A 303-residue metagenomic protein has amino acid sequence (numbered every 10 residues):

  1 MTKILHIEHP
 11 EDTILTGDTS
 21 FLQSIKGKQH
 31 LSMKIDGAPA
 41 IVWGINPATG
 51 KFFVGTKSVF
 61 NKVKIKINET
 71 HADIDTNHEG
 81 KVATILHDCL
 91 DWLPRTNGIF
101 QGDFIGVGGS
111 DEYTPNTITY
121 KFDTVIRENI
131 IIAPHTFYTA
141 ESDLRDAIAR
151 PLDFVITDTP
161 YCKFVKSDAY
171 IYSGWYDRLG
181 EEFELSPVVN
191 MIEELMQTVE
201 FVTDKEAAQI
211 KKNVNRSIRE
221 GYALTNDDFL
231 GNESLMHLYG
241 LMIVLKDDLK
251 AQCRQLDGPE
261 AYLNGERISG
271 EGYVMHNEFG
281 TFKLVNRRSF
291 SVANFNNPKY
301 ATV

Functional and structural regions predicted by a protein language model:
M1-P39, P47, K51-E112, K212-P259 (+1 more regions): Active-site-proximal "nucleotidyltransferase
K28, A38-A40, N129, S269-Y273: Short, surface-exposed beta-edge/turn micro-motifs
I35, A40, K51-D204: Covalent nucleotidyltransferase
P47-A48, V125-I126, E266-S269: Short, ordered beta-strand-loop transition motifs
H135-V303: A two-mode feature
